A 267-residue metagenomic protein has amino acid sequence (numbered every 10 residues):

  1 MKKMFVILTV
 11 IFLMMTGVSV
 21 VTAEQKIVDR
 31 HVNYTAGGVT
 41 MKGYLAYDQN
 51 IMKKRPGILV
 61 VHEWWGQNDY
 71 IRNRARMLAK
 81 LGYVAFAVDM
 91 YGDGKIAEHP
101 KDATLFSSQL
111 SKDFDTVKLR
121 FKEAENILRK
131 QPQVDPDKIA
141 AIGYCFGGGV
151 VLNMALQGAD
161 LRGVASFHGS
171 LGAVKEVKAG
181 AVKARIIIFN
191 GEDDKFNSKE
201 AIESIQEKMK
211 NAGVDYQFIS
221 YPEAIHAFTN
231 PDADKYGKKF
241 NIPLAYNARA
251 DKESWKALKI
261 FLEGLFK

Functional and structural regions predicted by a protein language model:
I7-G17: Bacterial N-terminal signal peptides
H31-Q133, P231-A245: Serine-hydrolase catalytic machinery in alpha/beta-hydrolase-like enzymes
R74, S198-M209, Y221: Short alpha-helix in the alpha/beta-hydrolase fold that links the catalytic acid
F121-V182: Primarily recognizes the serine-hydrolase "nucleophile elbow" in alpha/beta-hydrolase and SGNH/GDSL folds
A181-I186, A212-D215: Short, proline-enriched alpha-helix->beta-strand connector loops that line the catalytic pocket of alpha/beta-hydrolase
I188-N190: Short beta-strand/loop motif that positions the catalytic acidic residue of the alpha/beta-hydrolase fold
D193-N197, H226: Acidic catalytic loop of the alpha/beta-hydrolase fold
K210, D215-K267: C-terminal catalytic histidine-bearing segment of alpha/beta-hydrolase fold enzymes
